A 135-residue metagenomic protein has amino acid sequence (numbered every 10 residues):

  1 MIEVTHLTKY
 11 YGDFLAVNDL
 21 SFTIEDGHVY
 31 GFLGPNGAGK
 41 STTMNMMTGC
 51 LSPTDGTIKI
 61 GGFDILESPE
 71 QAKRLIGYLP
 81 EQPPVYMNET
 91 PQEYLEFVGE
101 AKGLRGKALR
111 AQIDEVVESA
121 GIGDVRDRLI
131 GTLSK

Functional and structural regions predicted by a protein language model:
F14-L15, E70: Short coil-to-beta microelement around the adenine-binding A-loop and adjacent beta1/P-loop entry of ABC ATPase
I24, G56-E67, Q71-A72: Conserved ABC transporter NBD signature motif
P35-G39: Walker A (P-loop) phosphate-binding loop of ABC-type ATPase nucleotide-binding domains
T48: Helix-to-loop junction immediately C-terminal to a conserved catalytic motif
E96, E100, K107-V125: Conserved ABC ATPase "signature" region
R128-S134: Conserved ABC ATPase signature
